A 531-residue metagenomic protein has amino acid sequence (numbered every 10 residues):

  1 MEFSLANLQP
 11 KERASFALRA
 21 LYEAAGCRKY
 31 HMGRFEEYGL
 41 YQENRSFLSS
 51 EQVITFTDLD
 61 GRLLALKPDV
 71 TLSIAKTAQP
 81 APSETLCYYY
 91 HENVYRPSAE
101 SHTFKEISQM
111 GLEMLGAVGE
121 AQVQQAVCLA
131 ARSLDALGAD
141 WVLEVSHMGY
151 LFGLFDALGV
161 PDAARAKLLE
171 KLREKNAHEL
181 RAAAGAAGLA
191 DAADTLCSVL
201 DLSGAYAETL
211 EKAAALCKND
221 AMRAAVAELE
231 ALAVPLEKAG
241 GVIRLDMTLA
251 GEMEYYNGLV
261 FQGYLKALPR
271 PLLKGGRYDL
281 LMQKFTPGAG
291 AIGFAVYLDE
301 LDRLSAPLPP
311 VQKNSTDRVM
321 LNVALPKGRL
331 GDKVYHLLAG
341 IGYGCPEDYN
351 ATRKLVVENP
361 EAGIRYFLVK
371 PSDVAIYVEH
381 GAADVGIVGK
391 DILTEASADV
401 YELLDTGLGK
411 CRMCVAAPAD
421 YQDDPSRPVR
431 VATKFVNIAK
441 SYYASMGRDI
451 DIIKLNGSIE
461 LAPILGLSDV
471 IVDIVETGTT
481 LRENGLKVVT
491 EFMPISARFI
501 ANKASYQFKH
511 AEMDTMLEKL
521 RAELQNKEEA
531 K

Functional and structural regions predicted by a protein language model:
M1-L64, Q124: TRNA-binding/sensing appendages of the translation machinery
A6, E113-A121, A139-V142, K167-K171 (+4 more regions): Flexible, glycine/proline-enriched loop segments at strand-loop-helix junctions that form or flank small-ligand binding
N7-A25, E36-E37, T71-P82, Y89-A139 (+1 more regions): Positively charged, Gly/Ser-enriched RNA/tRNA-binding surfaces
M32-E51, S146-D156, L249-G258, E460-L465: Beta-rich nucleic-acid/ligand-interaction surfaces
Q52-S101, V374, E379-V388: Glycine-rich, N-terminal phosphate-binding loop and its surrounding beta-alpha-beta segment
D60-R62, M114-E120, S505: A generic structural motif
L151-G241, E476, G485-K487, K509-A530: Long, charged alpha-helical interface segments
T316-K531: Domain-level signature for soluble enzymes in the chorismate/prephenate branch of the shikimate pathway
